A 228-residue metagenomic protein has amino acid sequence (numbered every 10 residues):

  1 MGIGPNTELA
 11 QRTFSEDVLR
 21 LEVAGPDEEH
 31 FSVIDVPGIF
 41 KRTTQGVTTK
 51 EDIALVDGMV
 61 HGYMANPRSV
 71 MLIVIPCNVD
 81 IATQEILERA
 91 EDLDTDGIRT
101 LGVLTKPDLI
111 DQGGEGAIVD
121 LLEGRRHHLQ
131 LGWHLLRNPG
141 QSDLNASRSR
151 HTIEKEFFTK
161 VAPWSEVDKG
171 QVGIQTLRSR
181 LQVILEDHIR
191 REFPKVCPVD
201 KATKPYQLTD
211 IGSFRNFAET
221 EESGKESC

Functional and structural regions predicted by a protein language model:
M1-C197: Globular "head" domains of long coiled-coil molecular machines
R191-C228: Extended, charged coiled-coil "stalk/tether" helices of large eukaryotic trafficking and scaffold proteins, i.e.
